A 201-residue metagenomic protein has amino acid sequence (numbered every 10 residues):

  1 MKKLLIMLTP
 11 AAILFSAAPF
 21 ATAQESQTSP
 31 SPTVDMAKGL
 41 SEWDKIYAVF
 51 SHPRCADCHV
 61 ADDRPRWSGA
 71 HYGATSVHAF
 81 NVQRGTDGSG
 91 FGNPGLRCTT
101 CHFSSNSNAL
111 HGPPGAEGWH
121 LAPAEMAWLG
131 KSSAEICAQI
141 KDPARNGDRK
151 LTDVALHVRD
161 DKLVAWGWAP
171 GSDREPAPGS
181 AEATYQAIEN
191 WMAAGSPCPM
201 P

Functional and structural regions predicted by a protein language model:
M1-Y47, W67, Q83-R84, N108-P201: N-terminal export/targeting leaders of redox proteins
A48-S51, F91-P94, G130: Residue-level signal for mature regions of secreted extracellular proteins and peptides
S51-D62, P94-S105: The canonical Cys-X-X-Cys-His
A74-G88: N-terminal post-signal-peptidase region of extra-cytosolic proteins
